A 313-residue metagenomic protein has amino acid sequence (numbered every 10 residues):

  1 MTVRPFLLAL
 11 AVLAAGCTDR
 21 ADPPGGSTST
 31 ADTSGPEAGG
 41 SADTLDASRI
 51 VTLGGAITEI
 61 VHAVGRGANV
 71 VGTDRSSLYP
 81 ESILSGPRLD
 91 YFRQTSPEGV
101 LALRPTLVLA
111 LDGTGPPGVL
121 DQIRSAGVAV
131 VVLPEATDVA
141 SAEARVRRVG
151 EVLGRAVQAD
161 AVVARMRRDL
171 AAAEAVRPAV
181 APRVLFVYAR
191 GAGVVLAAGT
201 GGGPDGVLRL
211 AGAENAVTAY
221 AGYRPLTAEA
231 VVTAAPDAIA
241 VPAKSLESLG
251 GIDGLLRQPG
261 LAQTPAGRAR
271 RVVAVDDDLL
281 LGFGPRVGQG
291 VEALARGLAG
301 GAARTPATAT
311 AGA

Functional and structural regions predicted by a protein language model:
M1-A15: Sec-dependent bacterial lipoprotein signal peptides
C17-A21: Bacterial signal peptide processing site
G26-T52, E59: Post-signal peptide N-terminal segment of mature Sec-exported envelope proteins
D46-R49, G118-A192, E214-A219, R270-A313: Extracytoplasmic substrate-binding proteins
R49-V119: A short, structured surface patch at a secondary-structure boundary
G54, D112-G113, E135, Y188 (+3 more regions): Short secondary-structure boundary segments
L89, Q94-A110, V128, T227-K244: Proline-aspartate-enriched helix->loop->beta-strand connector
A198-Y223, A243, A274: His/Asp/Glu-enriched short active-site or ligand-binding loop at hydrolase and phosphoryl-transfer sites
